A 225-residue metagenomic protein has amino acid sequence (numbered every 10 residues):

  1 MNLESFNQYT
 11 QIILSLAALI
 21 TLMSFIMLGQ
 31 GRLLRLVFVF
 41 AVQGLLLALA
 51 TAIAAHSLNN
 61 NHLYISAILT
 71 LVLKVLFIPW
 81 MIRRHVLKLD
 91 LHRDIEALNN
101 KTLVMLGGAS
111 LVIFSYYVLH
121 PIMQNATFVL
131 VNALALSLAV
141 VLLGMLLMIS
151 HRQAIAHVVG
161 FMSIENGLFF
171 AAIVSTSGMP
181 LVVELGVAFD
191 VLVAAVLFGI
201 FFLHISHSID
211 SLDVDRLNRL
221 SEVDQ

Functional and structural regions predicted by a protein language model:
M1-Q225: Alpha-helical transmembrane segments of multi-pass membrane proteins predominantly involved in bioenergetics
